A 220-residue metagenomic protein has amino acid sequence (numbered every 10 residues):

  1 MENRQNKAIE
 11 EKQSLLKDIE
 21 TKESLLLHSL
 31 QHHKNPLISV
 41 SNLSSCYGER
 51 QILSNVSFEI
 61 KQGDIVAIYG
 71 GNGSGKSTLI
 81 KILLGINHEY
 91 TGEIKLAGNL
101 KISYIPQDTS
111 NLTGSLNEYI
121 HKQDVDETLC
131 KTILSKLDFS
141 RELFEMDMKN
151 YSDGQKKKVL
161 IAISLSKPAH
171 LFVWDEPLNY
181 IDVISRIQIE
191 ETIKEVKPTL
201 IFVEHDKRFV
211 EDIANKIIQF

Functional and structural regions predicted by a protein language model:
M1-G48, K61: Coupling and communication elements adjacent to P-loop NTPase active sites across diverse families
H32-F220: ABC ATP-binding cassette signature C-motif
